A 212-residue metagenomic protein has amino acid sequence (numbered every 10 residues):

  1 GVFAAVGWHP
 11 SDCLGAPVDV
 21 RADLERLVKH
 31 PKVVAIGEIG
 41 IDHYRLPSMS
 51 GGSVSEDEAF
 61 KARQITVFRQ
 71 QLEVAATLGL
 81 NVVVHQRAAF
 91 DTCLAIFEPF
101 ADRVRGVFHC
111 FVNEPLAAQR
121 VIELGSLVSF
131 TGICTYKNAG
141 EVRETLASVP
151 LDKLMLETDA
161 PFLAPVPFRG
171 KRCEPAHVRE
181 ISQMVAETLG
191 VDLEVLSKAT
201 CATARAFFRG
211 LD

Functional and structural regions predicted by a protein language model:
G1, P99-V104, L124, P150 (+1 more regions): Short helix-capping segments at alpha-helix termini
G1-N81, L124-L127, G132-K137: Active-site gating/metal-coordination segments in enzymes
F3-A5, V83, V107-H109, S129 (+1 more regions): Structural detector of well-ordered beta-strand residues that form the stable sheet scaffold of enzyme domains
A4, I36-E38, A75, H109 (+5 more regions): Conserved, mostly hydrophobic/aromatic
S11-C13, D42-Y44, R87-L94, V112-Q119 (+2 more regions): Active-site environment of divalent metal-dependent phosphoester hydrolases
E25, S48, V84-F108, E114-E123 (+1 more regions): Distinct, well-ordered alpha-helical segments
A35-G37, D152-E174: Short acidic/histidine-rich active-site segments
V74, A176-D212: Mid-to-C-terminal alpha-helical segments outside catalytic/metal-binding sites
